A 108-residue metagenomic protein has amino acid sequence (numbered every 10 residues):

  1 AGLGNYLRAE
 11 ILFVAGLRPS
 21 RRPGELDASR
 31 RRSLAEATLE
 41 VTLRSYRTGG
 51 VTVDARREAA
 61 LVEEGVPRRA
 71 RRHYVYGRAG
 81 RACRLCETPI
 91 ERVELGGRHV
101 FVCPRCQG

Functional and structural regions predicted by a protein language model:
A1-G108: Basic, nucleic-acid-binding surfaces and adjacent catalytic neighborhoods in DNA/RNA-processing proteins
